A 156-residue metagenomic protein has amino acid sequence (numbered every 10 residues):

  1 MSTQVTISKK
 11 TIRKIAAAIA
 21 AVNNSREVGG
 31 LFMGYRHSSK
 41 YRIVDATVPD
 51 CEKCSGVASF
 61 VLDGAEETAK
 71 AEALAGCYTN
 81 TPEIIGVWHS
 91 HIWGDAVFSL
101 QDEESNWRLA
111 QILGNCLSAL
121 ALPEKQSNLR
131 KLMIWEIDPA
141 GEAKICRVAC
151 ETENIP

Functional and structural regions predicted by a protein language model:
M1-I84, W93-P156: Conserved beta-strand-loop surface patch within small alpha/beta domains used for substrate/adaptor or ligand engagement
H89-H91: Histidine-centered divalent metal-coordination motifs
